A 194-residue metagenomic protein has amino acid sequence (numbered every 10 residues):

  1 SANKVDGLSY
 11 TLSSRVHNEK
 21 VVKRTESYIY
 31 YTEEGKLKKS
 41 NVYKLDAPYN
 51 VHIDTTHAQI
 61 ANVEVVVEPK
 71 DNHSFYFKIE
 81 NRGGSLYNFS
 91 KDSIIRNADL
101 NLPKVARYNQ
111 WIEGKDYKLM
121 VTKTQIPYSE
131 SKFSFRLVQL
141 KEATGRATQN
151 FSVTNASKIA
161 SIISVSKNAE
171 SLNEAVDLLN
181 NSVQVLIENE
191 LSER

Functional and structural regions predicted by a protein language model:
S1-K158, Q184: Extracytoplasmic
A156-N173: Structural beta->alpha junctions
I162, V183-R194: A short, surface-exposed, charged and often Trp/Pro-enriched helix-loop connector in the C-terminal portion of helical
V176-D177: Solvent-exposed, non-transmembrane alpha-helical starts
